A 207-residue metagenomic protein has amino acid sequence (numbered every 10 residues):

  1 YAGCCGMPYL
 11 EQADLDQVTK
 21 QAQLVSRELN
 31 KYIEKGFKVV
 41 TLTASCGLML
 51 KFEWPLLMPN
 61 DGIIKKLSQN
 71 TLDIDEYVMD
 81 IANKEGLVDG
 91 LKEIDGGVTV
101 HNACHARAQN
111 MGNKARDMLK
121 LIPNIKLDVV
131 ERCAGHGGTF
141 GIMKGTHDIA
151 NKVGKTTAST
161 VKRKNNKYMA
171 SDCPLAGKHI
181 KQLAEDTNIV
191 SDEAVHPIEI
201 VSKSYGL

Functional and structural regions predicted by a protein language model:
Y1-L207: Iron-sulfur cluster-binding electron-transfer modules in prokaryotic oxidoreductases
